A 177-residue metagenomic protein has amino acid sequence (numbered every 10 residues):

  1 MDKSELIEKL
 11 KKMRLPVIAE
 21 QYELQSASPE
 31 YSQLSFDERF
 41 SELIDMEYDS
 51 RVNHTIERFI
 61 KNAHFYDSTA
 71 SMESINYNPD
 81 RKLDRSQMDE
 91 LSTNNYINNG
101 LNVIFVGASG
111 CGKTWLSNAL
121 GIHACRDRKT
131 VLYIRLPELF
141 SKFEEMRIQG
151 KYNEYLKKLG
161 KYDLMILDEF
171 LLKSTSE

Functional and structural regions predicted by a protein language model:
M1-A19: Charged, compositionally biased N-terminal leader segments and the immediate start of the first structured element
P16-D67: Interdomain "pre-motor" coupling segment immediately N-terminal to P-loop NTPase/helicase cores
A70-N94: N-terminal pre-Walker A segment at the start of P-loop NTPase domains
R81-D89, V131-G160: Short glycine-rich substrate-engagement loop in P-loop NTPases that contacts/grips substrate
I97-V103: Pre-Walker A (Motif I) flank of P-loop NTPase domains
I104-V131: Walker A/P-loop
K151-E177: Conserved nucleotide-sensing/catalytic segment adjacent to the nucleotide-binding pocket in NTP-handling enzymes
